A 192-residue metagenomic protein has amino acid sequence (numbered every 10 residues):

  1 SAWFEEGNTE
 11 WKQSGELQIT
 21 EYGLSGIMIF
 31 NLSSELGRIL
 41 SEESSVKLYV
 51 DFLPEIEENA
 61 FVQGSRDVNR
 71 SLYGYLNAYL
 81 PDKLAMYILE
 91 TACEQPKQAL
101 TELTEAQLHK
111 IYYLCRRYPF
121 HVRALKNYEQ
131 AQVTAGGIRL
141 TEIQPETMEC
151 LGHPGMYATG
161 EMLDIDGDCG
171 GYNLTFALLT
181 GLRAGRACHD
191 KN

Functional and structural regions predicted by a protein language model:
S1-L103: An anion/pyrophosphate-binding glycine-rich loop and adjacent beta-alpha core in soluble alpha-beta enzymes
S25-M28, I138-R139, M162, C169-N173: Gly/Ser/Thr-rich beta-alpha loop segments that engage phosphate groups in nucleotides
I29-F30, H109-Y112, R116, L178-R186: Predominant activation on well-ordered alpha-helical scaffold segments within soluble catalytic domains
K47-Y49, L72-G74, A78, L84 (+7 more regions): Domain-scale detector for complete catalytic domains at protein termini or as standalone homologs
M86-D166: A glycine-rich dinucleotide-binding beta-alpha-beta segment and adjacent secondary-structure elements that constitute
I165-N192: A conserved FAD-binding loop/helix module that cradles the flavin
